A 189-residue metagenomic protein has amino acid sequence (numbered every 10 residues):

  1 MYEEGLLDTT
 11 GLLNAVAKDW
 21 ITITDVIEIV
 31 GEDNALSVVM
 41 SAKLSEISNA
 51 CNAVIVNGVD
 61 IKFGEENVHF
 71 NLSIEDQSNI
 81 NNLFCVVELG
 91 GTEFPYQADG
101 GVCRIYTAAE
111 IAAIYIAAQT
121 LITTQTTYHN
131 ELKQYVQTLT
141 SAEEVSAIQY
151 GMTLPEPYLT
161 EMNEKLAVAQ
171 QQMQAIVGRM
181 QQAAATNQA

Functional and structural regions predicted by a protein language model:
M1-A189: A preference for well-ordered globular domain cores that mediate specific macromolecular interactions or catalysis
